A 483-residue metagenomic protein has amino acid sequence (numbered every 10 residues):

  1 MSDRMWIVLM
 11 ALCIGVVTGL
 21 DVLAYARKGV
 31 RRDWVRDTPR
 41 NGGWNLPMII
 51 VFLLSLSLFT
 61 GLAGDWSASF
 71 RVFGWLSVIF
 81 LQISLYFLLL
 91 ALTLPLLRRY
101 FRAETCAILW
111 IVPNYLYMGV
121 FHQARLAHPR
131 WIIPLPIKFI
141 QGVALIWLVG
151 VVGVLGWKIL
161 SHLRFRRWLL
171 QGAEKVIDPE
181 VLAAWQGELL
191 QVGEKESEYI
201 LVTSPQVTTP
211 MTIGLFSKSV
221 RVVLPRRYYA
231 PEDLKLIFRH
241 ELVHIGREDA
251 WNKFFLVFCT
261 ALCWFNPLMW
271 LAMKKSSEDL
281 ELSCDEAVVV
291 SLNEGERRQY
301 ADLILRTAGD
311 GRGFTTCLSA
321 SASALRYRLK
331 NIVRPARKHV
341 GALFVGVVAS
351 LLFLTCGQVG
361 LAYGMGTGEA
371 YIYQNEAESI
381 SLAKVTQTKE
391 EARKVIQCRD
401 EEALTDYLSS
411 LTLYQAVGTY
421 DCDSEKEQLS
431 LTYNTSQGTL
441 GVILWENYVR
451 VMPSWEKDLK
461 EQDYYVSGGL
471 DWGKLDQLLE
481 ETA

Functional and structural regions predicted by a protein language model:
M1-V17, S69-I79: Hydrophobic transmembrane alpha-helical segments in integral membrane proteins
M1-W6, T355-G364: Charged interaction patches that mediate protein-protein contacts
S2, R31, D65, P136-K138 (+14 more regions): Serine/threonine-rich low-complexity intrinsically disordered regions
V8-L12, V16, L109, L116 (+6 more regions): Generic detector of intrinsically disordered, low-complexity, polar/charged segments
A11-G29, L85-L90: N-terminal signal-anchor/start-transfer transmembrane helix
K28-S55, T60-L126, W131-L361: Membrane-embedded and juxtamembrane structural elements of multi-pass membrane proteins
G364-A483: Function-determining sites in protein domains
